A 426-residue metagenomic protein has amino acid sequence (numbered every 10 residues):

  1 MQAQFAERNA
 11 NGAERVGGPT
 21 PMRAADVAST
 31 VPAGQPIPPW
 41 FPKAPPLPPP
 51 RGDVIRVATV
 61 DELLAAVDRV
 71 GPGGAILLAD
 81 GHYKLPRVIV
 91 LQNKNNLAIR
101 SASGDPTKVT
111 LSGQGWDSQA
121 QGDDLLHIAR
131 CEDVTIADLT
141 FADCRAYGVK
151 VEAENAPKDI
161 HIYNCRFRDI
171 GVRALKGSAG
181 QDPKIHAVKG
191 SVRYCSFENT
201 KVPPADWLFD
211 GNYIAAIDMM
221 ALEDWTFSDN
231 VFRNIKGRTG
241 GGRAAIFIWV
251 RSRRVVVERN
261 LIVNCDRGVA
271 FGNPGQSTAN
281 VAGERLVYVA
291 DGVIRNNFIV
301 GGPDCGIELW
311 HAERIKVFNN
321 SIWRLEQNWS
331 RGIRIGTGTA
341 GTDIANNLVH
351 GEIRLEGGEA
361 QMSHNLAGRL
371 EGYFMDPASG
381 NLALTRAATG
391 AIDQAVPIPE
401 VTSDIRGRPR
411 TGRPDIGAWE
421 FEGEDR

Functional and structural regions predicted by a protein language model:
F41-K84, R406, R410-T411, D415: Acidic Gly/Asp/Thr-rich repetitive segments characteristic of extracellular carbohydrate-active and adhesion proteins
R51-L64, L77-D80, N93-R145, G368-G372: Right-handed parallel beta-helix/beta-spiral solenoid domain characteristic of secreted/periplasmic
V54, V60, G73-A75, D80-H82 (+17 more regions): Detector for repetitive beta-architecture
N96-S103, G122-D169, S191-E198, S228-R233: Parallel beta-helix/beta-solenoid
L97, Q114-H127, D143-E154, D169-A187 (+5 more regions): Extracellular beta-strand/beta-solenoid scaffold signature
R259-L261, L286-A383: Predominantly extracellular beta-rich ligand-binding scaffolds that present long acidic/polar faces for carbohydrate
A367-G423: C-terminal accessory segments
